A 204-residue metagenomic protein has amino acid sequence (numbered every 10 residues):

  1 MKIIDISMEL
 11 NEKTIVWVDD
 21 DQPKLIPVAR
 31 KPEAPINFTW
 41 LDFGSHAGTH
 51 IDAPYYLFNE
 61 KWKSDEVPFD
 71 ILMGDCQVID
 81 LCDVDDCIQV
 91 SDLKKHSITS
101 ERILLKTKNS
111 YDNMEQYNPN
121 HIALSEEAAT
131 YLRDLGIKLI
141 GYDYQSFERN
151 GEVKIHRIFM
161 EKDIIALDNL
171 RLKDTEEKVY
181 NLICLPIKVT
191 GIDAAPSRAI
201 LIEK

Functional and structural regions predicted by a protein language model:
M1-K204: Active-/binding-site microenvironments in catalytic and ligand-binding cores
